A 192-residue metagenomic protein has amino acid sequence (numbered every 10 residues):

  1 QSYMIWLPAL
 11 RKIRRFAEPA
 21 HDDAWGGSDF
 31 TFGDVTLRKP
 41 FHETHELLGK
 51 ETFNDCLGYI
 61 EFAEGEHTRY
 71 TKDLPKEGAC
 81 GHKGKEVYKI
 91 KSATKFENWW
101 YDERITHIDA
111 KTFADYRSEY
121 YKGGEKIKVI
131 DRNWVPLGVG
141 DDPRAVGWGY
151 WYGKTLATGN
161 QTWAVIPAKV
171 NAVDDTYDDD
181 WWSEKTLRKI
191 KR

Functional and structural regions predicted by a protein language model:
S2-P40, K72-S183: Gly/Pro-enriched, hydrophobic low-complexity segments that function as extracytoplasmic propeptides/linkers
D29-T68: Surface-exposed beta-loop interaction hotspot
W181-R192: Short, low-complexity, Pro/Ser/Thr/Gly-rich segments in the mature regions of secreted, periplasmic
